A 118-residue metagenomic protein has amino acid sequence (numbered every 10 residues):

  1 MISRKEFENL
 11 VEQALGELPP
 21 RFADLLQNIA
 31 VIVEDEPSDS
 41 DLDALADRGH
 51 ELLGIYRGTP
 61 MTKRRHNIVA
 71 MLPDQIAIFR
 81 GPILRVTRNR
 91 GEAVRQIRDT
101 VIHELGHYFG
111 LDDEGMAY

Functional and structural regions predicted by a protein language model:
M1-Q96, Y108-Y118: Active-site rim/adjacent substrate-binding subdomains
T100, E104-Y108: Catalytic glutamate of the conserved HExxH
